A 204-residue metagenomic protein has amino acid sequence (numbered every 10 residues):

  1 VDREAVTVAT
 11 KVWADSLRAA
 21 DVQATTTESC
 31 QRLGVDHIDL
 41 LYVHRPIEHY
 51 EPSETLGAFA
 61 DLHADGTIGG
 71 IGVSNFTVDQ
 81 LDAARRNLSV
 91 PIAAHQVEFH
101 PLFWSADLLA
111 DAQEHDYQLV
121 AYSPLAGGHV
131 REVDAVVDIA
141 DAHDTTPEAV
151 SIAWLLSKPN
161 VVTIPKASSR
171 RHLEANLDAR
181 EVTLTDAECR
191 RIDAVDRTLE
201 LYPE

Functional and structural regions predicted by a protein language model:
V1-A9, D65, S89: Alpha-helix-loop-beta-strand connector modules within alpha/beta enzyme cores
A5, V35-I38, I68, I92: Local beta-strand N-terminus motif with an aromatic residue
V6-T7, D39, V161-V162: Structural motif
V8, L41, H95: Receiver (REC) domain switch-region micro-motif
A9-A20, H44-E48: Active-site mouth loops of central-metabolism enzymes
R18-G34, W104: Short, acidic/polar
C30-H49: Active-site groove signature of glycoside hydrolases
Y50-E204: Beta/alpha (TIM)-barrel catalytic core signal, keyed to glycine-rich beta->alpha loops juxtaposed to Asp/Glu that bind
